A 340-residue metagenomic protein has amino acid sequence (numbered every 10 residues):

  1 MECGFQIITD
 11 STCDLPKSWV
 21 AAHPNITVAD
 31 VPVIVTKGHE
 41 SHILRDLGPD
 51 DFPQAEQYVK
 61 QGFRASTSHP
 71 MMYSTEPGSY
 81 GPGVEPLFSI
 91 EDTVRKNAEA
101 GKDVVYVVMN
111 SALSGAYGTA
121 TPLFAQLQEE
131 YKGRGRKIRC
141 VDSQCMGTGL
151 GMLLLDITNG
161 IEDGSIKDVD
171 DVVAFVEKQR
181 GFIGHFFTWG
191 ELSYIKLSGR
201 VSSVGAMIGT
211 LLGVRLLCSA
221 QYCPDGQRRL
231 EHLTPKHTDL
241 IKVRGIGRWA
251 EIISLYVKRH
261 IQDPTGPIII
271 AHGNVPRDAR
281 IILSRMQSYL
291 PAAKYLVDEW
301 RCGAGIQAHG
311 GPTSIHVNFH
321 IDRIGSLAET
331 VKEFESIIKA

Functional and structural regions predicted by a protein language model:
G4, T12-V20, T27, P32-I34 (+4 more regions): Mixed-charge interfacial surface used for oligomerization/domain docking and macromolecular partner engagement
G4-T93: N-terminal glycine-rich anion-binding loop in soluble enzyme alpha/beta folds
Q6-I8, V104-Y106, C302: Short glycine-aspartate micro-motif
M72-S74, G101-Y106, Q128-V141: Glycine/charged-rich beta-loop-alpha catalytic/anionic-binding loops adjacent to active sites
L87-S89, T119, H316: Cofactor- and metal-binding active-site motifs of prokaryotic enzymes that mediate redox/radical or nucleophilic
I90-V104, L255-P264: Glycine-rich phosphate/diphosphate-binding loops that line cofactor/substrate pockets in enzymes
D103-S111, I268-I270: Acidic beta-strand-to-loop metal/phosphate-binding motif
V108-Y131, L154: Short Gly/Thr/Asp-enriched flexible loops that form oxyanion-binding sites at enzyme active sites
